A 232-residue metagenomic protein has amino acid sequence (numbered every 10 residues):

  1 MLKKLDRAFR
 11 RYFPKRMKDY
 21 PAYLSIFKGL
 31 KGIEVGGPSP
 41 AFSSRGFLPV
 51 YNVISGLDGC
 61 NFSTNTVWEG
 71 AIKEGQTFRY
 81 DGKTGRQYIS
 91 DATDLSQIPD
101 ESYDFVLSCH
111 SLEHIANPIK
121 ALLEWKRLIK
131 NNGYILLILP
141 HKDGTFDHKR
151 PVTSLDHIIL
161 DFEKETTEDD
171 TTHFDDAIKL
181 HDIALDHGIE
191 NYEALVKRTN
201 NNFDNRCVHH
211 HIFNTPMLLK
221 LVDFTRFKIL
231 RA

Functional and structural regions predicted by a protein language model:
M1-G29: Class I SAM-dependent methyltransferase Rossmann-like catalytic core, especially the SAM/SAH-binding loop
L30-L95: Class I SAM-dependent methyltransferase SAM/SAH-binding core
A41-S44, V67, I115, D143-K149: Short catalytic/ligand-binding loop motif for oxyanion handling, primarily in non-cytosolic enzymes, centered on
G70, T77-T84, I89, I119-K126 (+1 more regions): S-adenosyl-L-methionine-dependent methyltransferase catalytic module, highlighting the catalytic core
D94-D100, R127: Short conserved loop adjoining the S-adenosyl-L-methionine
V106-L107: Hydrophobic beta-strand segment of the Class I
S111-L112, L139: Hydrophobic adenine-recognition pocket in adenosine-nucleotide-binding enzymes
I115-A116, I129-N131: Helix-to-beta-strand junctions that scaffold the AdoMet/dcAdoMet cofactor pocket in Class I SAM-dependent enzymes
